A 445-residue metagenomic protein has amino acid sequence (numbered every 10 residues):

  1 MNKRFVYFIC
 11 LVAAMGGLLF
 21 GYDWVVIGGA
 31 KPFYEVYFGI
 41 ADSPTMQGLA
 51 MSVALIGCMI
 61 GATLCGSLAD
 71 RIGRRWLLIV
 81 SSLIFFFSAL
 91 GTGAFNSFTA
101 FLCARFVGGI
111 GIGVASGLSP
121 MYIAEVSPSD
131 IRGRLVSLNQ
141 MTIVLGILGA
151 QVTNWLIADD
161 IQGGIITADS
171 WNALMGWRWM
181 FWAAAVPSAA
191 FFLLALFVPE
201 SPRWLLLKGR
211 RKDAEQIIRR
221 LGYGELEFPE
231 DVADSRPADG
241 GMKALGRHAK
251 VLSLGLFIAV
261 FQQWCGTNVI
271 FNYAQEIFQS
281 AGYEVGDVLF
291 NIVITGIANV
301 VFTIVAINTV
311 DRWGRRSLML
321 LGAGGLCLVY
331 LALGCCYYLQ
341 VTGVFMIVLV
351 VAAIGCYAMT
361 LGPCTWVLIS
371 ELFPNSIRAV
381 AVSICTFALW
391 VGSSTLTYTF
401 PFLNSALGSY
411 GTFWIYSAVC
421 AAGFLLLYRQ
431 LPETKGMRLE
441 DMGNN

Functional and structural regions predicted by a protein language model:
M1-K212, R236-N445: Alpha-helical transmembrane bundle of multi-pass membrane proteins
D213-I217: Solenoid-repeat scaffolds in large eukaryotic assemblies
R220-D231, P237: Short intracellular "coupling" helices and adjacent cytoplasmic loop segments at the cytosolic face of multi-pass
